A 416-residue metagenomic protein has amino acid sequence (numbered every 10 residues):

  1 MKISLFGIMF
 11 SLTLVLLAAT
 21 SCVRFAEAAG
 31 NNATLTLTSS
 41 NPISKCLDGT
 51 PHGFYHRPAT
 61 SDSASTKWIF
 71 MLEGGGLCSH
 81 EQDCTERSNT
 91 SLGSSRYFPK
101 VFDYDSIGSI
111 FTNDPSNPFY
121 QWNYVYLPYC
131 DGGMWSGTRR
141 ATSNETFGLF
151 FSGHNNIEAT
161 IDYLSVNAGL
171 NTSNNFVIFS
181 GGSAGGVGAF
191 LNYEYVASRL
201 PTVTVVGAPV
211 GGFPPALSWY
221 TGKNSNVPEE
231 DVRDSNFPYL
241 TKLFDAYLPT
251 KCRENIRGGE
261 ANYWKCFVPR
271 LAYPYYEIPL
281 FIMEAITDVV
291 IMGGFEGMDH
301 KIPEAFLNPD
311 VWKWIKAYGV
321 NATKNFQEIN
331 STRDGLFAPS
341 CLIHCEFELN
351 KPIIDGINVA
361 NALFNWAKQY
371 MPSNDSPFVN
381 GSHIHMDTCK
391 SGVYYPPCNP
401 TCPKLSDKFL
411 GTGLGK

Functional and structural regions predicted by a protein language model:
K2-K416: C-terminal His-loop and adjacent cap/lid subdomain of alpha/beta-hydrolase
